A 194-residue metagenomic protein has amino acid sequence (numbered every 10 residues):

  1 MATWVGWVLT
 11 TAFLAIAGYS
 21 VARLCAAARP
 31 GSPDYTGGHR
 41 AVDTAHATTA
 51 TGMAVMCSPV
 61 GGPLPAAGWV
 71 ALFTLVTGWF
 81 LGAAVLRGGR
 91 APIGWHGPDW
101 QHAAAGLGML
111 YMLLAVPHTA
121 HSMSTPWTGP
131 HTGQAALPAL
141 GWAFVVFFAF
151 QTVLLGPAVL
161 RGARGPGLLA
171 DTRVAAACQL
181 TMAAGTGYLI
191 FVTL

Functional and structural regions predicted by a protein language model:
M1-L194: Alpha-helical membrane segments of multi-pass proteins
